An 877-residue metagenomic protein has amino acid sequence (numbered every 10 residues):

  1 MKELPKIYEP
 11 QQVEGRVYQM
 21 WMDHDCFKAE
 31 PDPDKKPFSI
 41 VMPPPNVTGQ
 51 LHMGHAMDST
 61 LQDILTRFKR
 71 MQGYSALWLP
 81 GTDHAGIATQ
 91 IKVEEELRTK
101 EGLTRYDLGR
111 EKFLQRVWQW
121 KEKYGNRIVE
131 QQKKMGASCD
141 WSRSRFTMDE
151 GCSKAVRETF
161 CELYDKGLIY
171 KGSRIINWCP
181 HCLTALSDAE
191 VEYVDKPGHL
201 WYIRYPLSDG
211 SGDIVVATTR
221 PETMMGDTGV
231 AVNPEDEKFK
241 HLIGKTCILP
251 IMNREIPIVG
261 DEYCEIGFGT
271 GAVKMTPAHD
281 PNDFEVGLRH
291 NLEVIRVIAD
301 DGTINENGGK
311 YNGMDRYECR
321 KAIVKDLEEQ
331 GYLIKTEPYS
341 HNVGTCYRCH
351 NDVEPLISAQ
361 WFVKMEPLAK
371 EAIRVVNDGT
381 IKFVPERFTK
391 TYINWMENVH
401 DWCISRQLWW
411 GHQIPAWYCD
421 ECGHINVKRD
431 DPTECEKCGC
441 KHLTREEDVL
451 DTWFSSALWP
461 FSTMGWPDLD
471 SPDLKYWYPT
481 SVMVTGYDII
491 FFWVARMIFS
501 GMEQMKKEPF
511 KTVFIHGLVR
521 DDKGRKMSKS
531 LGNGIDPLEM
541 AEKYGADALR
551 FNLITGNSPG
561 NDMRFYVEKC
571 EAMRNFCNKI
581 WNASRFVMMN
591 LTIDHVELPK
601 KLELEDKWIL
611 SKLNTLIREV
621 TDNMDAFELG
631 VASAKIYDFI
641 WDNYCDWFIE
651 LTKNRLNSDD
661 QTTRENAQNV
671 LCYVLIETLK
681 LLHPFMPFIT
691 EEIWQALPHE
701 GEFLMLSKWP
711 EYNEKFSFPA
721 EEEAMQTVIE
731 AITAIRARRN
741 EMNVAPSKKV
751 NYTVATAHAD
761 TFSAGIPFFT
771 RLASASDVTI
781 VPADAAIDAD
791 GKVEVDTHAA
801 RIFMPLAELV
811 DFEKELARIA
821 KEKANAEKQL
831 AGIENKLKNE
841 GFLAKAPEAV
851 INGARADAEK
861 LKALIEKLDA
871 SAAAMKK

Functional and structural regions predicted by a protein language model:
M1-E235, V259, T276-R289, E293-G308 (+9 more regions): N-terminal, positively charged nucleic-acid-binding surface of large information/translation enzymes
D34-M42, I64, L97-T104, V129-G136 (+9 more regions): Active-site-adjacent bridging/hinge elements
P37-P43, G49, K274, H424 (+2 more regions): Short hydrophobic beta-strand segments
G54-T66, G73, T82-D83, C152-A155 (+9 more regions): Structured ligand/cofactor/substrate-binding pocket environments in proteins
R67-S75, E96-Y106, E130, K134-C139 (+17 more regions): Secondary-structure transition/capping motifs at alpha-helix termini and the adjoining loop/turn into the next element
T99-Q115, K382-F383, L538, P559-E571 (+1 more regions): Short, polar/flexible loop-turn hinges at active-site or ligand-entry regions and domain interfaces
C182, M252, C349, D420-C422 (+1 more regions): Short Cys/His-rich metal-coordination motifs, predominantly Zn2+-binding knuckles/fingers
Y202, N394-F454, L458, E503-A546 (+2 more regions): Feature 926 captures the class I aminoacyl-tRNA synthetase adenylation module centered on the KMSKS loop
